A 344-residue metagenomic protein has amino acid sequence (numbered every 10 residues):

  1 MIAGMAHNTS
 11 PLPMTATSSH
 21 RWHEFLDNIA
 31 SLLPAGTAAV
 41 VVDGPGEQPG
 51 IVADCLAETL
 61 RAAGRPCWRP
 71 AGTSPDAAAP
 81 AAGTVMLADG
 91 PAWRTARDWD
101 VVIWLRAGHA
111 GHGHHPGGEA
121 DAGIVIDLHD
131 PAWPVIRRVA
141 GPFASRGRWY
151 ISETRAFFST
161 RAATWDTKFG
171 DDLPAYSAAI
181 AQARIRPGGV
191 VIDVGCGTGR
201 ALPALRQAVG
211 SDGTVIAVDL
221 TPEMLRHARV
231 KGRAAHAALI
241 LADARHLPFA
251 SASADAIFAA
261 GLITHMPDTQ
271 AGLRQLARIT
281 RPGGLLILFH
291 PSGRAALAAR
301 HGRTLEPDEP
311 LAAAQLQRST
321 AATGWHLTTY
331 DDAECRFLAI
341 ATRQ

Functional and structural regions predicted by a protein language model:
A6-H7, P13-A35, D54-A57, R61 (+2 more regions): NTP-dependent small-molecule kinase module
A79-G117: ATP-dependent NMP and nucleoside kinases share a basic, alpha-helical "lid"
R146-P187, R200, A204, H227 (+2 more regions): Conserved class I S-adenosyl-L-methionine
I192, T198-H246: Class I SAM-dependent methyltransferase SAM/SAH-binding core
R245-A256: A short acidic, Gly/Pro-enriched loop at the edge of an enzyme's catalytic core that lines a small-molecule cofactor
A256-D268: A short SAM/SAH-binding and catalytic strip from SAM-dependent methyltransferases
Q270-P282: A short glycine-rich, Lys/Arg-flanked "PGG" loop and its adjoining helix->strand segment in the class I
I287-P310, Q315: Conserved class I S-adenosyl-L-methionine
